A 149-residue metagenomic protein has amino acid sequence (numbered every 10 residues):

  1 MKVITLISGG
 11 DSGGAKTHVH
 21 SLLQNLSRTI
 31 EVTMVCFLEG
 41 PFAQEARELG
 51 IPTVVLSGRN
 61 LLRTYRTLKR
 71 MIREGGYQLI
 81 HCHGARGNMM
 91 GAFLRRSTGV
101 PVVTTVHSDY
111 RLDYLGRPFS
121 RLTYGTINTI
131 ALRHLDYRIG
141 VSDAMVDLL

Functional and structural regions predicted by a protein language model:
M1-L149: Membrane-interface segments of envelope glycosyltransferases acting on lipid-linked substrates or membrane lipids
